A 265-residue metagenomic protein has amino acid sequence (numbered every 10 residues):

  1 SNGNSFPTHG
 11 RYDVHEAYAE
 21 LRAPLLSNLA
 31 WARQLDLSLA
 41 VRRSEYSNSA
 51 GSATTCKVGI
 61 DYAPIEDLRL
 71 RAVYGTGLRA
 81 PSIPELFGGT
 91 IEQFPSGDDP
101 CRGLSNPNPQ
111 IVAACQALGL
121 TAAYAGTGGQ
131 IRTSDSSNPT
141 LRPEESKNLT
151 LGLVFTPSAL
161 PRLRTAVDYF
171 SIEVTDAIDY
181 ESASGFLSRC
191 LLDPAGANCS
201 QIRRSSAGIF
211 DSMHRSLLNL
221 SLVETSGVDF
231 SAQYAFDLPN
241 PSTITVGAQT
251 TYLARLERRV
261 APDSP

Functional and structural regions predicted by a protein language model:
S1-D36, V260-P265: Outer-membrane beta-barrel transmembrane domain signature of Gram-negative proteins, especially the mid-to-C-terminal
N4, G10, Q130, N138 (+3 more regions): Outer membrane beta-barrel strand-and-loop segments of large Gram-negative receptors, especially TonB-dependent
H15-A23, T54-I60, L68, S137 (+2 more regions): Hydrophobic, lipid-facing positions within transmembrane beta-strands of outer-membrane proteins
L25, V41-S47, T54, Y74-A80 (+6 more regions): Transmembrane beta-strands of outer-membrane beta-barrel pores
L26-L35, D67, N108, S158-R164 (+3 more regions): Short loop/turn motifs that connect adjacent beta-strands in outer-membrane beta-barrel proteins
R33-L39, C56, L70-A72, L151 (+4 more regions): Transmembrane beta-strands of outer-membrane beta-barrel proteins
S49-G51, V73, S82-G97, V174-L187 (+1 more regions): Outer-membrane beta-barrel and related beta-rich outer-membrane complex signature in Gram-negative bacteria
P81-T165, M213-V228, D237: Outer-membrane beta-barrel signature, preferentially recognizing the C-terminal barrel domain of Gram-negative
